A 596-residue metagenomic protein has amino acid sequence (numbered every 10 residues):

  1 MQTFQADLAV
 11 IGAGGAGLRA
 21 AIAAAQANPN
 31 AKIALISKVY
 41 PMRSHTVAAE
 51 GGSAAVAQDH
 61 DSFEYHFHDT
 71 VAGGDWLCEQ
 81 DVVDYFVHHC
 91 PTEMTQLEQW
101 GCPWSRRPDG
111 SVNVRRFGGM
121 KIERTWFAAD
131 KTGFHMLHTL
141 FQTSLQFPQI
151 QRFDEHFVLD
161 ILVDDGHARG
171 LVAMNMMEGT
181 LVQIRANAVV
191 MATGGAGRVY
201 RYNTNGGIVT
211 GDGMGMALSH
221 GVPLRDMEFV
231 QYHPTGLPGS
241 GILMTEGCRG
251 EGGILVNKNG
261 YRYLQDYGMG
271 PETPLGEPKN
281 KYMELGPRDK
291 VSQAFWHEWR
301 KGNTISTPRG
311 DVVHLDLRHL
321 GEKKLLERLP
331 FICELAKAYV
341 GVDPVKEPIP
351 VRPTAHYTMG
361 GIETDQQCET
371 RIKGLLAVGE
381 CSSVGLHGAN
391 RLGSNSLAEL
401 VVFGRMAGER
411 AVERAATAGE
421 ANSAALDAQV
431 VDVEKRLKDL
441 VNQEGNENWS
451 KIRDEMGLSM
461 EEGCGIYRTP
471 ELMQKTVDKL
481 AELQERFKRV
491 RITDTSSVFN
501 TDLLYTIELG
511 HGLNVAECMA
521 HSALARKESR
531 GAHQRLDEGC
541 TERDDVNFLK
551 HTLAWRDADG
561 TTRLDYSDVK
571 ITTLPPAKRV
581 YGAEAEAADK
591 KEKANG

Functional and structural regions predicted by a protein language model:
F4-A6, G15, A23, A27-L35 (+12 more regions): Glycine- and aromatic-enriched mobile tails/lids
F4-A6, G179-A188, R371-I372: Core beta-strand elements of the Rossmann-like FAD/NAD(P) dinucleotide-binding domain in flavoenzyme oxidoreductases
V39-D69, D75, T245-E246: Conserved N-terminal glycine-rich FAD pyrophosphate-binding loop of Rossmann-like flavoproteins
P41, M216, V222-A338, V342 (+2 more regions): An anion/pyrophosphate-binding glycine-rich loop and adjacent beta-alpha core in soluble alpha-beta enzymes
D69-Q96: Dinucleotide-binding Rossmann-like beta1-alpha1 core, especially the glycine-rich loop that anchors the ADP
C78-H88, T125-Q142, F153, N203-G211 (+2 more regions): Short beta-strand to alpha-helix junction loop
E93, E98-T180, R185, A192 (+2 more regions): Conserved redox-cofactor binding core of oxidoreductases
A188-I242, T307, H387, G393-R410: Glycine-rich loop(s) and the adjacent beta-strand/alpha-helix scaffold that form part
